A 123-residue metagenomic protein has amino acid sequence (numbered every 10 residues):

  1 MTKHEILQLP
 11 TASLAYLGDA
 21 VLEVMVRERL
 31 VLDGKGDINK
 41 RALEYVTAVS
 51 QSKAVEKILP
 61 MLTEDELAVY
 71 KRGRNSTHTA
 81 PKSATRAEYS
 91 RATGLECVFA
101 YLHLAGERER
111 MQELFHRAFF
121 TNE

Functional and structural regions predicted by a protein language model:
M1-E123: Double-stranded RNA-binding/processing signature
